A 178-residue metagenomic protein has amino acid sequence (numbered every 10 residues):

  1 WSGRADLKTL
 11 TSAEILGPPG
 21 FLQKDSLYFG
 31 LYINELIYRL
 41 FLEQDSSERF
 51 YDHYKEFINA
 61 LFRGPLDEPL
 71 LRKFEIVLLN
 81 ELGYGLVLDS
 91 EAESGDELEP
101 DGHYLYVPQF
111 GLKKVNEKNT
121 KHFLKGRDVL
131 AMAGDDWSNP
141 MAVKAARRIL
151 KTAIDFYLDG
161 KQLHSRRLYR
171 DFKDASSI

Functional and structural regions predicted by a protein language model:
W1-I178: Non-catalytic alpha-helical scaffolds and adjoining flexible linkers that form interface surfaces for assembly
